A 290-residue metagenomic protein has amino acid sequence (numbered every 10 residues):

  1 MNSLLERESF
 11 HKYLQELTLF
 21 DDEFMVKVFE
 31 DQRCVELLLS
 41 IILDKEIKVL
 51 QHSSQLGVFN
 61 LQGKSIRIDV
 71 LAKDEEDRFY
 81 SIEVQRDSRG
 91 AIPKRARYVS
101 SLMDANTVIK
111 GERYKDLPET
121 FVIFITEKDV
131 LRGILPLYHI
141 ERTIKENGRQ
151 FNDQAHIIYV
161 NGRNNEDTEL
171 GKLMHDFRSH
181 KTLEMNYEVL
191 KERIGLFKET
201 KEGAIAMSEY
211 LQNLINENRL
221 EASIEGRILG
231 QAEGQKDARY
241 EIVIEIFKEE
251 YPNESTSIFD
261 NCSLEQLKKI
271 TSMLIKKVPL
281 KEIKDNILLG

Functional and structural regions predicted by a protein language model:
M1-H156, E166-T168, E282, G290: Accessory alpha/beta interaction modules
M1-Q15, E23, E75, Y80-Q85 (+2 more regions): Short, charged alpha-helical interaction segments and adjacent helix-coil junctions
I123, Y159, S179: Catalytic-site signature of metal-activated, phosphate-bearing donor transferases, centered on the GT-A/GT-A-like
